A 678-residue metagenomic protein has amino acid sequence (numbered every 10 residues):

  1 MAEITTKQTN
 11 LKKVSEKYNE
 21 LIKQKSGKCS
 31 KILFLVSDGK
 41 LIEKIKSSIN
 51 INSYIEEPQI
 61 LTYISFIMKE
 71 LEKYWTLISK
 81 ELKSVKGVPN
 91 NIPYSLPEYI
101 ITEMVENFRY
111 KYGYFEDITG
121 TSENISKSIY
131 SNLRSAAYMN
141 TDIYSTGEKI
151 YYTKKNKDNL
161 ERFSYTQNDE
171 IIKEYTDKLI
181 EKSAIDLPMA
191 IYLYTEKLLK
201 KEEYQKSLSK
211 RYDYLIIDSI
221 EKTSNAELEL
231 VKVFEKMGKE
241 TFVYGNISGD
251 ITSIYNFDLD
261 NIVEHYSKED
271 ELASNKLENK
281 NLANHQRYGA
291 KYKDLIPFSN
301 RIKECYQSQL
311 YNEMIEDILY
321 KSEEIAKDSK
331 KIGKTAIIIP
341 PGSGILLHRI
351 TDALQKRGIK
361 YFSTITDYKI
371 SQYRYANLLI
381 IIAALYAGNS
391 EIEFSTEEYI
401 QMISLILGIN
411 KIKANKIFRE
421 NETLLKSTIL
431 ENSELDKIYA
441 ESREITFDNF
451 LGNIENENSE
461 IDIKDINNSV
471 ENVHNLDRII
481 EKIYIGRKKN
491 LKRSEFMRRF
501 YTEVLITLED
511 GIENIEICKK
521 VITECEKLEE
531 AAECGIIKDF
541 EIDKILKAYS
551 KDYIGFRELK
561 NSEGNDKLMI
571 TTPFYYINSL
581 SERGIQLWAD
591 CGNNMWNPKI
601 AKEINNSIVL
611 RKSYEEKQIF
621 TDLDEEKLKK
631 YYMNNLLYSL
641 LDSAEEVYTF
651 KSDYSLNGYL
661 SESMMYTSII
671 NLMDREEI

Functional and structural regions predicted by a protein language model:
M1-K46, N225, E229, N246-N389: Conserved motor-region signature of P-loop NTPase helicases/translocases
M1-T6, E103-I216, N225, C305-L310: Accessory N-terminal region flanking or inserted into the helicase ATPase core in nucleic-acid motor proteins
C29-A137: Conserved P-loop NTPase-based nucleic-acid remodeling module centered on helicase motor cores
F34-V36, I60, K239-N246, T649: Structural recognition of the conserved hydrophobic beta-strand(s) that form the central parallel beta-sheet of P-loop
S329-E481: ATPase/helicase motor core of nucleic-acid motors
A440-P573, L580-E582, E645: Accessory C-terminal helicase-associated subdomains
I570, S579-W596: A short beta-strand element within the Helicase C-terminal
A589-I670: C-terminal accessory regions
